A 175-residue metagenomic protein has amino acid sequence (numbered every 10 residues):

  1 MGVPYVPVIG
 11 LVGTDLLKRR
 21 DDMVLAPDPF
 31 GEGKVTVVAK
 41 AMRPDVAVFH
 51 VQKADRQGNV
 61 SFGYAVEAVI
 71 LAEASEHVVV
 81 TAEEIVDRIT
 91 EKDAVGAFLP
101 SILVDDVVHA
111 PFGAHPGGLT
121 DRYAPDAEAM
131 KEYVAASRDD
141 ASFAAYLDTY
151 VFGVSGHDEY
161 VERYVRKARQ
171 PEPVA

Functional and structural regions predicted by a protein language model:
M1-A175: Conserved alpha/beta enzyme-core scaffold
